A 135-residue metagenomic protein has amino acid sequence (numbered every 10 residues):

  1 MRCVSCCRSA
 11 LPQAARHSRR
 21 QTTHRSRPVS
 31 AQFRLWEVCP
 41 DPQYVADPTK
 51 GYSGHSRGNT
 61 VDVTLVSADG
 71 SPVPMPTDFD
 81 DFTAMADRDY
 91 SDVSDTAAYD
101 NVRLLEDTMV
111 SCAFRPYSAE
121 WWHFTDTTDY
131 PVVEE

Functional and structural regions predicted by a protein language model:
M1-E135: Cell-envelope/glycan interface and biosynthesis
